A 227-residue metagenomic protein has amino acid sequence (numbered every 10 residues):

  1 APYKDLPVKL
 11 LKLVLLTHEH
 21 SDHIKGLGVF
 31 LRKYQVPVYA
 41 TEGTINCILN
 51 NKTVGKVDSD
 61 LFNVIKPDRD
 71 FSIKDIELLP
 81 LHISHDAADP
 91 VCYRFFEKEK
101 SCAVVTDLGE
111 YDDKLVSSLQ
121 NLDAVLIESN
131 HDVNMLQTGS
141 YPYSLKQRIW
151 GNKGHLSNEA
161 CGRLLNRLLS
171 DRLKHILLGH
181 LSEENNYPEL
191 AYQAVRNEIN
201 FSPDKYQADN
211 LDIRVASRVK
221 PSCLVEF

Functional and structural regions predicted by a protein language model:
A1-L6, K25, K66-A124, L224-F227: Core dinuclear metal-dependent hydrolase active-site scaffold
A1-T41: Active-site metal-binding motif and surrounding structural segment of the metallo-beta-lactamase
L11, S59, L122-D123: Short, well-ordered alpha-helix to beta-strand connector turns
L11-E19, Y39-E42, A103-T106, L126-E128 (+2 more regions): Active-site neighborhood of phospho(di)ester-bond hydrolases with catalytic His/Asp-centered motifs
H20-I24, I45-C47, A87-A88, E110-D113 (+2 more regions): Active-site environment of divalent metal-dependent phosphoester hydrolases
I24-A87: Glycine/small-residue-rich loop that forms an oxyanion/phosphate-binding "nest" at active or ligand-binding sites
D113-V215: Cap/insert and terminal regions of metallo-dependent hydrolase folds
L211-F227: Short, basic/aromatic-enriched C-terminal tail that caps enzymatic domains
